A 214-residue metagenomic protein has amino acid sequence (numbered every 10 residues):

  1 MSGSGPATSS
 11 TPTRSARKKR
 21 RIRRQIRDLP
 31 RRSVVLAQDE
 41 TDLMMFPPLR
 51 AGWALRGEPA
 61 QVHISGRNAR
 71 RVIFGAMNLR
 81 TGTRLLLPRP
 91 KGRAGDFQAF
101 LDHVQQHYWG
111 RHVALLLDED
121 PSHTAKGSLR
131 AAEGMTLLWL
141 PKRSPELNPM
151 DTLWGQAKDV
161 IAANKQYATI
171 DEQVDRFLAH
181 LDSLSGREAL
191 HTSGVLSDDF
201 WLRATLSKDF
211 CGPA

Functional and structural regions predicted by a protein language model:
M1-S10, V34, T41-L43: Conserved short alpha-helical interface segments
A16-D102, D198, R203-A214: Extended, low-complexity cationic-aromatic segments
L29-P30, Y108-R111, A132-E133: A structural signal for short coil/turn segments at secondary-structure junctions
R31-V35, M150-A214: C-terminal anion-handling pockets and recognition modules
L36-Q38, V113-D118, L138-P141: Short beta-strand segments
P59-G66, E133-T152, K165-Q166: RNase H-like polynucleotidyl transferase catalytic core
R111-H123, N148: Acidic/histidine-rich, metal-coordinating catalytic segments
A125-G134: Short, aromatic/basic amphipathic alpha-helical patches
